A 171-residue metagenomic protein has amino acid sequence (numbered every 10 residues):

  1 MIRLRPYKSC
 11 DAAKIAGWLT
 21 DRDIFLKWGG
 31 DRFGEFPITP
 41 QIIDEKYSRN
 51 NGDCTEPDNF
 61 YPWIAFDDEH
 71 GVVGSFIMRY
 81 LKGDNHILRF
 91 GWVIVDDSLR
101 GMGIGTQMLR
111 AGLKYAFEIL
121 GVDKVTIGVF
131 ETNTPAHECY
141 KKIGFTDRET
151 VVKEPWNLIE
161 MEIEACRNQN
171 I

Functional and structural regions predicted by a protein language model:
M1-I2: Extreme N-terminal starter segment of soluble prokaryotic enzymes
P6-C10, G17-S98, Y115, I119 (+2 more regions): Acetyl-CoA-dependent GNAT
C10-D11, G103: Short helix-adjacent coil turns
V73, N85, G103, P135 (+1 more regions): Residues that form or flank phosphate/diphosphate-binding pockets in enzymes that use nucleotide phosphates
L88, D123-H137, K142-I171: C-terminal "cap" of GNAT-fold acetyltransferases
V95, G101-Y115, E138-K142: Conserved acetyl-CoA-binding loop-helix of GNAT-fold acetyltransferases
M102, E118-D123: Short coil/turn segments at alpha/beta junctions that flank glycine-rich nucleotide-binding fingerprints
